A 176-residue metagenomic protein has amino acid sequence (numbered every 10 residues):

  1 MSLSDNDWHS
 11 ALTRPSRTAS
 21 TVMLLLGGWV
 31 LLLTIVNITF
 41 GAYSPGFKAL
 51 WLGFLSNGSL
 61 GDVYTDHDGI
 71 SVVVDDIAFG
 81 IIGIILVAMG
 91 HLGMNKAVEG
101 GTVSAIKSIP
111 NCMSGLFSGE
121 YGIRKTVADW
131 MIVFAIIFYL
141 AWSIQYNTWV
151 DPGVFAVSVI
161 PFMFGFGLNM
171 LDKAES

Functional and structural regions predicted by a protein language model:
M1-W8, L171-S176: Short, charged juxtamembrane terminal tails flanking transmembrane helices
W8-L31: Alpha-helical transmembrane segments and their helix-start/interface "positive-inside/aromatic belt" motifs in integral
L12, S16, L55-F79: Membrane-interface segments at the starts/ends of alpha-helical transmembrane spans
T34-L60: Membrane-helix interface motif
S59-D66, I106-I123: Short membrane-interface loop/juxtamembrane segments of multi-pass integral membrane proteins
S71-I82, D151-P161: Alpha-helical transmembrane segments of polytopic membrane proteins
I84-I109: Membrane-water interface of transmembrane alpha-helices
G119-S176: Alpha-helical transmembrane segments of multi-pass integral membrane proteins, characterized by long hydrophobic
